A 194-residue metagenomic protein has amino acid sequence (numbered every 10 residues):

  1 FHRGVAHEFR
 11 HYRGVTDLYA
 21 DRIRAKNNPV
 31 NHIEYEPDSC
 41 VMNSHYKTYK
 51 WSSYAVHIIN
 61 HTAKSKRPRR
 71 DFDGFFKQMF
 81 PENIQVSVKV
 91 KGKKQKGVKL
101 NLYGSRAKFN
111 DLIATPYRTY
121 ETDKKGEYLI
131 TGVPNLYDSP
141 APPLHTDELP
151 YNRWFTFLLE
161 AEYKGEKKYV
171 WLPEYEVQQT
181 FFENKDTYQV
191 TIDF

Functional and structural regions predicted by a protein language model:
F1-H2, E34: Extracytoplasmic/periplasmic, Sec-exported soluble proteins
H2-K26: Catalytic Zn2+-binding segment of zinc metalloproteases
R24-F194: Replace "(M1/M4/M9/M12/WLM)" with "(e.g., M1/M4/M8/M9/M12/M26/WLM)" and add "not limited to" to clarify scope
